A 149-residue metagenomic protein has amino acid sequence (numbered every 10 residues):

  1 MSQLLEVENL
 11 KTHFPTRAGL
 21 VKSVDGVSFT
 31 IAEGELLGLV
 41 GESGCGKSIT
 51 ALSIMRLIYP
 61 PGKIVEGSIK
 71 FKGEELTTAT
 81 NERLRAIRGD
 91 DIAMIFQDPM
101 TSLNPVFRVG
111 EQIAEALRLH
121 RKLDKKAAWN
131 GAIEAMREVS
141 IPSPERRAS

Functional and structural regions predicted by a protein language model:
M1-S149: ABC transporter nucleotide-binding domains
